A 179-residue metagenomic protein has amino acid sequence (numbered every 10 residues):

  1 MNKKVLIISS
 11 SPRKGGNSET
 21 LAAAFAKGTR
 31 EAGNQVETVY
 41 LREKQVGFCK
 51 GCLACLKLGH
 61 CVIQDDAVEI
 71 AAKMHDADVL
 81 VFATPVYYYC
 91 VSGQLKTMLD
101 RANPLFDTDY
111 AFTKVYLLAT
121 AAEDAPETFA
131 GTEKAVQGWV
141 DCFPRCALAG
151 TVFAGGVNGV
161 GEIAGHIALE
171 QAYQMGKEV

Functional and structural regions predicted by a protein language model:
M1-A83, Y89-L105, G161-V179: N-terminal beta1-alpha1-beta2 submodule of the flavodoxin-like/Rossmannoid cofactor-binding fold
L6-I8, E37-V39, Y116-A119, A149-V152: Hydrophobic/aromatic beta-strand patches that form the interior of the parallel beta-sheet core in alpha/beta enzyme
T84, G155-G156: Residues that line or immediately flank small-molecule/substrate-binding pockets and catalytic motifs
V86-Y88, A122-E123: Short glycine-rich anion-binding loops that position phosphate/pyrophosphate groups of nucleotides and phosphorylated
G93-Q94, F106-G150: Short, glycine-/small-residue-rich phosphate/pyrophosphate-handling segment
T120, G156-E162: A short acidic, helix-capping loop that chelates divalent metal ions and anchors anionic groups
V136-A154, I163, Y173, E178-V179: A charged, well-structured terminal subsegment
